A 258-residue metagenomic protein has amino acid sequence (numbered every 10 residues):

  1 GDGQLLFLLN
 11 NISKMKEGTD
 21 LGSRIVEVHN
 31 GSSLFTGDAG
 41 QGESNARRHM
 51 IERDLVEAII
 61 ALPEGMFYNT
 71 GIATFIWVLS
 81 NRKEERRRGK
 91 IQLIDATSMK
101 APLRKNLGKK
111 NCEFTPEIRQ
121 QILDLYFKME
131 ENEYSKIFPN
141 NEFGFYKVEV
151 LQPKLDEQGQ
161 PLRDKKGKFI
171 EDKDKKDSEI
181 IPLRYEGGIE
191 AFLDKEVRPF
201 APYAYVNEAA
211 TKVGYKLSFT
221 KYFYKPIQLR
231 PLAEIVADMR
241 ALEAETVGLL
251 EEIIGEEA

Functional and structural regions predicted by a protein language model:
G1-E252: A conserved structural/catalytic subdomain of Rossmann-like adenosyl-cofactor enzymes
E252-A258: Short, amphipathic C-terminal "tail helix"
